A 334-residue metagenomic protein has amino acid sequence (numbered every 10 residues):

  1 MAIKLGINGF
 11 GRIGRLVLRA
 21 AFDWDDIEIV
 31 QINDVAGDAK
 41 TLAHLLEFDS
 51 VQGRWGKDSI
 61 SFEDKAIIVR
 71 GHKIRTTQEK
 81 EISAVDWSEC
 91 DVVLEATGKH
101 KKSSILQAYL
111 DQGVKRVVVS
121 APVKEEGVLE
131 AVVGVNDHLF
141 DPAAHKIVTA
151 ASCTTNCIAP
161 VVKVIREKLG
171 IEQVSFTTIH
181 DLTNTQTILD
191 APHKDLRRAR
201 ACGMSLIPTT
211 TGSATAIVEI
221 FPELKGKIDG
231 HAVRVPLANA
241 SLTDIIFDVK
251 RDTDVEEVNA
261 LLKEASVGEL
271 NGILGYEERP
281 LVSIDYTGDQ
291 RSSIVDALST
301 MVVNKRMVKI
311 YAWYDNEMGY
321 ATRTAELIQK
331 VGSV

Functional and structural regions predicted by a protein language model:
M1-A199, T324-E326: N-terminal Rossmann-like NAD(P) cofactor-binding subdomain of oxidoreductases, focused on the glycine-rich
N8, R12, K40, S88 (+12 more regions): Conserved active-site and cofactor/substrate-binding residues in soluble primary-metabolism enzymes
V17, A21, D25, I165-L169 (+6 more regions): Structural signal for hydrophobic packing residues in well-ordered secondary-structure cores of soluble enzyme domains
V35-D38, V123-K124, S152-T154, T178-T185 (+4 more regions): Glycine-rich beta-alpha junction loops
F140-P142, R198, V235-S241, V302-K305: Short, flexible turn/loop "capping" segments at secondary-structure junctions
A144-H145, A201-G203, A240-D244, M307-K309: Short, solvent-exposed beta-strand edge segments and adjacent coil->beta transition regions
E167-A238: Acidic, glycine-rich segments within the central catalytic cores of soluble metabolic enzymes that bind/position
G230, L242, I246-V334: C-terminal active-site/capping subdomain that shapes the small-molecule cofactor and substrate pocket of enzyme
